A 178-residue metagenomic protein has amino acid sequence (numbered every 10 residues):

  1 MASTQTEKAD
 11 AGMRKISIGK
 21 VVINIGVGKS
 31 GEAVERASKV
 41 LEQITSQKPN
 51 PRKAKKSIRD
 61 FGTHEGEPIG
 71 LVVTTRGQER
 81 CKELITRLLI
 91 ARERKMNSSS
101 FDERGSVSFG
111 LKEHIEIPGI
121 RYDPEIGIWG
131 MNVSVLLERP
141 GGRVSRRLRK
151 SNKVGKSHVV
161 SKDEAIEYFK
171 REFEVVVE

Functional and structural regions predicted by a protein language model:
M1-E178: Ribosome-associated RNA-binding proteins
